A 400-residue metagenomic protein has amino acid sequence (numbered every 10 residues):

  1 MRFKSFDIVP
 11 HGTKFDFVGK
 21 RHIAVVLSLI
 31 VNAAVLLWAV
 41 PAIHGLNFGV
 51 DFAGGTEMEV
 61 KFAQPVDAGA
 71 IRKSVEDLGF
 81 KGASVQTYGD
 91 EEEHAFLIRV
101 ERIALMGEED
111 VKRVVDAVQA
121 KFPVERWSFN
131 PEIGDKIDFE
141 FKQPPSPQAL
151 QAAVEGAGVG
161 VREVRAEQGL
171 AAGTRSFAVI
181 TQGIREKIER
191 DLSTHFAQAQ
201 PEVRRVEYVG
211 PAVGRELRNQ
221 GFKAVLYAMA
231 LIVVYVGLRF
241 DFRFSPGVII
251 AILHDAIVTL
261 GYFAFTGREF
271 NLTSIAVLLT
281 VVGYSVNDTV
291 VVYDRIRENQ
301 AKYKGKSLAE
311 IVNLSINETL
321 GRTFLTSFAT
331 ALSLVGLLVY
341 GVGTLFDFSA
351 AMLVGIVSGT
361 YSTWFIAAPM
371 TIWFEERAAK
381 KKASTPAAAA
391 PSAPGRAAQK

Functional and structural regions predicted by a protein language model:
M1-K400: A structural signal for conserved, well-ordered secondary-structure elements that form binding/interaction cores
